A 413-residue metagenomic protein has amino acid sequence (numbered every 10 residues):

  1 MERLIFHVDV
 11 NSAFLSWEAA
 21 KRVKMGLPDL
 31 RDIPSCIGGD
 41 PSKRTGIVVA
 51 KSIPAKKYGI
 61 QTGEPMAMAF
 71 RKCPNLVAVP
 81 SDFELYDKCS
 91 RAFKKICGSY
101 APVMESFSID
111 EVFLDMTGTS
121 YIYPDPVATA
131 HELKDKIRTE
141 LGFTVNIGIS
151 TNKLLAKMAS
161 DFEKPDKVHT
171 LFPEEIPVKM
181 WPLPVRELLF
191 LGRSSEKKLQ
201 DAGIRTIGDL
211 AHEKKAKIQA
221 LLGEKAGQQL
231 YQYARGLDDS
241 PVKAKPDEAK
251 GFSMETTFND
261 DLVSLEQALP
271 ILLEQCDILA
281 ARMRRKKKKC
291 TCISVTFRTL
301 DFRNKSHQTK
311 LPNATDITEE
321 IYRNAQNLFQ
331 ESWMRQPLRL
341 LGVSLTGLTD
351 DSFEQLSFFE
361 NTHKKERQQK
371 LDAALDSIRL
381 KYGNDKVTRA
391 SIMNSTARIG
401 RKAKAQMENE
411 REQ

Functional and structural regions predicted by a protein language model:
M1-R235, A281, K365-Q413: Gly/Gly-Pro- and Ser/Thr-rich, intrinsically disordered tail segments characteristic of DNA damage-repair and tolerance
N11-A13, P41-R44, L300-R303, L348-D351: Short, charged/polar surface micro-motifs in flexible loops or helix N-caps
I33, V145, D166, T291-I293 (+2 more regions): Change "...and in nucleic-acid phosphodiester-cleaving endonucleases..." to "...and in nucleic-acid processing enzymes
A78, R303-H307, S352-E354: Short small-residue beta-strand/loop micro-motif enriched in glycine and branched aliphatics
V112-G118, S306-T309, Q355-E360: Short, hydrophobic beta-strand segments
T151-L154, A234-R235, K289-L300, L338-T349 (+1 more regions): A glycine-rich phosphate-binding loop feature that marks nucleotide/adenosyl-phosphate handling sites
E187, S195-L338, E412: DNA-contacting surface of Y-family translesion DNA polymerases
T315-D316, E320-L380: C-terminal hydrophobic structural anchor segments that stabilize assembly/packing rather than catalytic chemistry
